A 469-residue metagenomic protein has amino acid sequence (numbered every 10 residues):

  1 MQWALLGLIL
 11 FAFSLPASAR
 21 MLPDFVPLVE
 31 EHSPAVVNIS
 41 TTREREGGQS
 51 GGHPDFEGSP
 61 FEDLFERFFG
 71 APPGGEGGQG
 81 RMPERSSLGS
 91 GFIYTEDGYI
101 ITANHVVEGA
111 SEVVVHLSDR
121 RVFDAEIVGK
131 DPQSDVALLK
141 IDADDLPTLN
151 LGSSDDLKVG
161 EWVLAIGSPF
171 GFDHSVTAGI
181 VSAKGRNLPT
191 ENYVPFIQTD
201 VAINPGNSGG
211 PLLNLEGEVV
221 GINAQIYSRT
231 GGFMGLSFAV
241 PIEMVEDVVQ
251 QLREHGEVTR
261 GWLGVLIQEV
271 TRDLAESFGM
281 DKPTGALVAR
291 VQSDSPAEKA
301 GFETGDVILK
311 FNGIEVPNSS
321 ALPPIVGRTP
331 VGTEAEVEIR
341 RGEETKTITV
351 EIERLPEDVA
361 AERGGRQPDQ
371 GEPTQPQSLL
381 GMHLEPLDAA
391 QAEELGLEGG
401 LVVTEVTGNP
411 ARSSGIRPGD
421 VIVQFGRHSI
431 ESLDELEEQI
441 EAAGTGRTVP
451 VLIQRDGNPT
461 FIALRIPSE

Functional and structural regions predicted by a protein language model:
A4-S14: Bacterial N-terminal signal peptides
S18-E334, R340-T347, E351-L380, E385-A390 (+5 more regions): Serine-dependent protease modules
G305, P418-D420, G426: Structured functional modules or segments
V331, L395-E398, G415-R417, A443-G446: A structural signal for short secondary-structure junctions
L379-L380, L401-T404, H428: Functional transmembrane alpha-helices
D388-L401, G408-R412, V423: Non-catalytic interaction/regulatory modules that flank or connect domains
